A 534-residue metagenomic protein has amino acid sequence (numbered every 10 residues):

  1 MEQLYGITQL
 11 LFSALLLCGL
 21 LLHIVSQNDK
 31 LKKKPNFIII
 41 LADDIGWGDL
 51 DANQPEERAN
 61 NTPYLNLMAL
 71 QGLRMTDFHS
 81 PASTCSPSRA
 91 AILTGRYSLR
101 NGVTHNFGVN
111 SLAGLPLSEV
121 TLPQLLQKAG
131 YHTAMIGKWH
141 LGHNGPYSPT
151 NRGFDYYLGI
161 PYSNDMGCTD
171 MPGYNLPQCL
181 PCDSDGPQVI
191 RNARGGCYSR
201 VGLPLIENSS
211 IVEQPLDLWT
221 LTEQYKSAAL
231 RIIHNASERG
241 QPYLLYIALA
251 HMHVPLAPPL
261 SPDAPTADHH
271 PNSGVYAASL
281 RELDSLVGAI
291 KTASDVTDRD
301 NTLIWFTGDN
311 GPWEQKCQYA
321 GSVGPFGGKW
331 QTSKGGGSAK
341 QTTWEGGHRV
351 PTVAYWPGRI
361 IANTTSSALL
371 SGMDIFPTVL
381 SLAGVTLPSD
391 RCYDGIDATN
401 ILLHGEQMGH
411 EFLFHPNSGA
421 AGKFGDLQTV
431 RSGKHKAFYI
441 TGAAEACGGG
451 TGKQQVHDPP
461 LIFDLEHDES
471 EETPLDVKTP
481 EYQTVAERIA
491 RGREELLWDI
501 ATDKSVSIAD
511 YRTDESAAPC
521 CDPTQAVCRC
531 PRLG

Functional and structural regions predicted by a protein language model:
E2-P460, E471-R491, E495-W498, T502 (+1 more regions): Formylglycine-dependent sulfatase
D468: Acidic carboxylate motifs that coordinate Ca2+ or other divalent cations, activating on Asp/Glu
S507: Active-site or metal-binding loop neighborhoods of secreted/extracellular toxin and effector enzymes
